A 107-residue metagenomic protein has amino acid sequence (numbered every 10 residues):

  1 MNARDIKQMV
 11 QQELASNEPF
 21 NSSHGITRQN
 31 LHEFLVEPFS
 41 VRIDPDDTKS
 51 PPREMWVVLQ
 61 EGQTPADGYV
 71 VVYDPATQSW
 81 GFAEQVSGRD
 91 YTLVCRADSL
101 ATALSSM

Functional and structural regions predicted by a protein language model:
M1-R53: N-terminal domain-onset segments
V36-T92: Amphipathic protein-protein interaction modules
A83-M107: Compact, glycine/acidic-enriched structural inserts
